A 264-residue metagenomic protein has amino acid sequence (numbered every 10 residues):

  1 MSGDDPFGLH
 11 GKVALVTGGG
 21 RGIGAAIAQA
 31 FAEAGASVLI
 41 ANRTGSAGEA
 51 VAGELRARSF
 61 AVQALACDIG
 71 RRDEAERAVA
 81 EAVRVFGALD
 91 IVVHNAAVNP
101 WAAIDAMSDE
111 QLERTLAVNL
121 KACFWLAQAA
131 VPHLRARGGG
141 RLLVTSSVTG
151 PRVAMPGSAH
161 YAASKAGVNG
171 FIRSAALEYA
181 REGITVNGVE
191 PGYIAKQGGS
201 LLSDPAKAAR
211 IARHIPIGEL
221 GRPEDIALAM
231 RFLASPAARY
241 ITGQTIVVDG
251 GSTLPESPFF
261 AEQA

Functional and structural regions predicted by a protein language model:
S2-P6, R231, T242-A264: Short C-terminal tail/terminal secondary-structure segment of NAD(P)H-dependent dehydrogenase/reductase domains
G20-R21, T44: Conserved glycine-rich cofactor-binding loop
V93, G139, A180, T185 (+1 more regions): Short, small/polar-rich loop/turn modules that mediate ligand/substrate recognition or access, typified
A103-I104, S108-L116, G199, I211: Substrate-binding pocket helix/loop in short-chain dehydrogenase/reductase
A127, S164, I172: Active-site helix of classical SDR
P132, L177-E178, R239: Alpha-helical segment proximal to the catalytic Tyr-Lys
R181, G188, A209-I241, V248-G250: C-terminal helical subdomain
